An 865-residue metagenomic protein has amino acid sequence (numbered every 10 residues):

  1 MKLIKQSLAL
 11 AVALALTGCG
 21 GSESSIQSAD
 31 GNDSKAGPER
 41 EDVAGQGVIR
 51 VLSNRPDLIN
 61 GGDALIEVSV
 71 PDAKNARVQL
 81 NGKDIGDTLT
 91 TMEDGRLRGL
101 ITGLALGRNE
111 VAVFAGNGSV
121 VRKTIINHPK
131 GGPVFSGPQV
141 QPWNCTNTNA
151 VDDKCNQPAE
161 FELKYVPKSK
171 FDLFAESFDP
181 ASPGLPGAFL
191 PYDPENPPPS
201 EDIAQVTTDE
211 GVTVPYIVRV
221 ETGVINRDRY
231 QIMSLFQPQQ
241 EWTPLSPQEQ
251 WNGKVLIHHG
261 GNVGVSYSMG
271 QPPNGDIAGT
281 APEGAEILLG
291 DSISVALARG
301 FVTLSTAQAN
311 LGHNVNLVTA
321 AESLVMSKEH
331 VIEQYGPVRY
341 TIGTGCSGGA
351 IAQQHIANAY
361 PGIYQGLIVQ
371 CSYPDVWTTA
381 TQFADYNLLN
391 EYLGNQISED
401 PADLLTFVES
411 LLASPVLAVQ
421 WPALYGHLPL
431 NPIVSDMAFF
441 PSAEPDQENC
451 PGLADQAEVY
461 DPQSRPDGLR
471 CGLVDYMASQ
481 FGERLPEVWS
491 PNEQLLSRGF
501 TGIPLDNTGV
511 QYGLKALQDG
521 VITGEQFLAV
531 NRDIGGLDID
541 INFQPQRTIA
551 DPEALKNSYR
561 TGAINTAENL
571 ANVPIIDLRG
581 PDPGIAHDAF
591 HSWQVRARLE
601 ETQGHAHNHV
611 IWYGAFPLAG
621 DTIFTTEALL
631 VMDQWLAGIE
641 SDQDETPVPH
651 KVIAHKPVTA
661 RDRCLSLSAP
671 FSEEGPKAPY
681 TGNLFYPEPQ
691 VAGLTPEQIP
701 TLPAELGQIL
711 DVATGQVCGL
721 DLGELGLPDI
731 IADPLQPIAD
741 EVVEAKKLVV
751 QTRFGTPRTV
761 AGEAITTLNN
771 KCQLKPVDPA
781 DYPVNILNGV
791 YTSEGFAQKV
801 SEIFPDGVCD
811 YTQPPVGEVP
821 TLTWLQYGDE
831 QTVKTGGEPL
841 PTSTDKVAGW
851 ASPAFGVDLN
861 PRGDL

Functional and structural regions predicted by a protein language model:
M1-L8: Bacterial N-terminal signal peptides that target proteins for export
L16-G18: C-terminal motif of bacterial Sec signal peptides marking the signal peptidase cleavage site
G20-E23: Bacterial signal peptide processing site
D33-C346, A350-L865: C-terminal His-loop and adjacent cap/lid subdomain of alpha/beta-hydrolase
